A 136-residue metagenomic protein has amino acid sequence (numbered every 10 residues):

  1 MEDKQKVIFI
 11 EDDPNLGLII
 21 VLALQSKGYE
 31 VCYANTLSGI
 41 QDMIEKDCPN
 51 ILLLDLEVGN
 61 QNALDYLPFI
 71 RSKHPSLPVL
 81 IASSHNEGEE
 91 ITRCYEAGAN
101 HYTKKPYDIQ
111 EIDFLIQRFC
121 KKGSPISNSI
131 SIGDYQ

Functional and structural regions predicted by a protein language model:
E11: Conserved acidic carboxylate
P14-C32: Two-component/phosphorelay signaling modules centered on CheY-like receiver
Y33-I51: Acidic, metal-coordinating helix/loop segments flanking the phosphotransfer/catalytic sites of two-component signaling
L64-P75: Short amphipathic alpha-helix used as the core "switch/output" element in two-component signaling
D65, N86-T103: Alpha4 helix (beta4-alpha4-beta5 surface) of REC/receiver domains from two-component response regulators
E89, Y107-Q117: C-terminal output helix
G123-Q136: CheY-like receiver
